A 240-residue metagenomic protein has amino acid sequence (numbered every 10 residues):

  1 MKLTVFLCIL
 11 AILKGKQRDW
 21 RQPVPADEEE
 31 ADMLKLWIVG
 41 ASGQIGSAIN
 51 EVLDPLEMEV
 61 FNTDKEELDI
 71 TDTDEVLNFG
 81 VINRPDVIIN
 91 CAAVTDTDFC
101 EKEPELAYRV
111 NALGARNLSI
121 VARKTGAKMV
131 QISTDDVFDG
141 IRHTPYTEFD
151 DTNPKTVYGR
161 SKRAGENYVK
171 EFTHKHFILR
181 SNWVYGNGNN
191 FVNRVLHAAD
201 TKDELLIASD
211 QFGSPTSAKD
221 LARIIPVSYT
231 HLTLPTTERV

Functional and structural regions predicted by a protein language model:
L36-V52: N-terminal Rossmann NAD(P)H-binding glycine-rich loop of SDR-like oxidoreductase domains
V39, T63, C91, M129-T134 (+1 more regions): SDR active-site strand-loop-helix element
V60-E75: Adenosine-cofactor binding site in Rossmann-like domains, unifying the SAM/SAH pocket of S-adenosylmethionine-dependent
T73-V110: NAD(P)H-binding glycine-rich loop region in Rossmannoid oxidoreductase-like domains and their noncatalytic homologs
K102, R109, L113-N117, V137-L179 (+1 more regions): Catalytic helix-loop patch of NAD(P)-dependent Rossmann-fold dehydrogenases
N167-D220, I224-V227: NAD(P)-dependent short-chain dehydrogenase/reductase
T230-T236: Conserved small/polar residues in nucleotide/adenosyl-binding loops
